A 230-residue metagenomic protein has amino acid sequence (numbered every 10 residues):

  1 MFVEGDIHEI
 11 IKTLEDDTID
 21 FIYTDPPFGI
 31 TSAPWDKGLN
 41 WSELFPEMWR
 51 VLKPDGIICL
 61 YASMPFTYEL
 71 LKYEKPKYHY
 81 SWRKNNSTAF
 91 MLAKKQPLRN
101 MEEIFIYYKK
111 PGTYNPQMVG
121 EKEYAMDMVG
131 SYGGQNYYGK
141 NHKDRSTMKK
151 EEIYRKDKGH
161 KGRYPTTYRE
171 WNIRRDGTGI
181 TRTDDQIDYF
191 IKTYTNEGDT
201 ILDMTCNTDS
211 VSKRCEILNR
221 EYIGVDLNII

Functional and structural regions predicted by a protein language model:
M1-E9: Conserved SAM-binding strand-loop segment of SAM-dependent methyltransferases
G5, L52, L60-S63, W171 (+1 more regions): Short His-Asn-centered micro-motif
I7, E15-L60: SAM-dependent methyltransferase catalytic-core segment centered on the flexible catalytic loop and adjoining short
E9, P65-F66, S210: Short alpha-helical
L14-D16, F21-Y23, Y73-I230: Class I S-adenosyl-L-methionine
I30-T31, T67, G177: Short glycine-rich, flexible loops that bind phosphorylated cofactors or substrates
A33-P34, E69-K72, K213: Short glycine-/acidic-enriched loop or helix-start segments at secondary-structure transitions that form or flank
G38-A89, Y107: Conserved Class I SAM-dependent methyltransferase catalytic core
